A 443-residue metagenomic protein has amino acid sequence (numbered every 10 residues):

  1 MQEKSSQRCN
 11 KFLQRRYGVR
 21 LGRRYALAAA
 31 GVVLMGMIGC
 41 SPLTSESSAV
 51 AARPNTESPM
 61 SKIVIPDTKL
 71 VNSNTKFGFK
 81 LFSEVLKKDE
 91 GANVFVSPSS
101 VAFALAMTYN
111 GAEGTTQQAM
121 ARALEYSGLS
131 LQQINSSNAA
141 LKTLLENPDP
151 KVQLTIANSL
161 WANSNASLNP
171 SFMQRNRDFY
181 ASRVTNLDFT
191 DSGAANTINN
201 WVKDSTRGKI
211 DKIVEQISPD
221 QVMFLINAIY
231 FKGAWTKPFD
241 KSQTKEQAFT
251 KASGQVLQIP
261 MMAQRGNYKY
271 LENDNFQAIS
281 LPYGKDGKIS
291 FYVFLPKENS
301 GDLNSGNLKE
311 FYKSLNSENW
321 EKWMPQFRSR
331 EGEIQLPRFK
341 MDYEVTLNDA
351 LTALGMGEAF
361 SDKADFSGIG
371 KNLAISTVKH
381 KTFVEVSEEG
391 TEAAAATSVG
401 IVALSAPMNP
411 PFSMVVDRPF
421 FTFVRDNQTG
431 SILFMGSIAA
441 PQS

Functional and structural regions predicted by a protein language model:
C9-L27: Bacterial N-terminal signal peptides that target proteins for export
Y25-F189, Q442: Detector for small/aliphatic-rich hydrophobic stretches
S41-S47, A166, Q216, K285 (+3 more regions): Soluble, non-membrane globular domain cores that form compact, hydrophobic packing and curved binding surfaces
F95, F103, F291-V293, F423 (+1 more regions): Structural recognition of the beta-strand scaffold that forms the well-ordered cores of secreted hydrolase catalytic
M120-L124, F239-E246, L303-E318: Short Gly/aromatic-enriched secondary-structure transition segments
Q132-S305, P325-A406: Non-catalytic, conformational "gating/processing" segments within enzyme and secreted inhibitor domains
K309-R330, P407-P411: Short, cationic low-complexity segments
T377-S443: C-terminal soluble interaction/assembly domains
